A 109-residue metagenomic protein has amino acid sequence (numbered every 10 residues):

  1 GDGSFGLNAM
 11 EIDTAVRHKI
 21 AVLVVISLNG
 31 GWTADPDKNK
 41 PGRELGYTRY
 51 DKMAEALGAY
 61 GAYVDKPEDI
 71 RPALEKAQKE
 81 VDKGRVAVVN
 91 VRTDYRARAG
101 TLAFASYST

Functional and structural regions predicted by a protein language model:
G1-T109: Thiamine diphosphate
